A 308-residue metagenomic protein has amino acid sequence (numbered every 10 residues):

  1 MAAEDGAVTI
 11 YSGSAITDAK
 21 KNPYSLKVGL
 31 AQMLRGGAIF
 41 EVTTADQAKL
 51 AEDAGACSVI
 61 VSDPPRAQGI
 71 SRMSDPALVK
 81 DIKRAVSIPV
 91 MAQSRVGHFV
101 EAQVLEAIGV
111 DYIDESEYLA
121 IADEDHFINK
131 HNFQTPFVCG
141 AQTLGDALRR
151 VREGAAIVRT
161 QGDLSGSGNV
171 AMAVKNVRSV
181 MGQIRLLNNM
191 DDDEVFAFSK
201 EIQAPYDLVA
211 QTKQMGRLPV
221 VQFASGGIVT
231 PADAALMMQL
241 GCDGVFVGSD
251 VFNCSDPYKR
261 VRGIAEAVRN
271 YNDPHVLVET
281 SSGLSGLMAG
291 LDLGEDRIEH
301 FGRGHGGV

Functional and structural regions predicted by a protein language model:
A2-V308: Alpha/beta enzyme core
